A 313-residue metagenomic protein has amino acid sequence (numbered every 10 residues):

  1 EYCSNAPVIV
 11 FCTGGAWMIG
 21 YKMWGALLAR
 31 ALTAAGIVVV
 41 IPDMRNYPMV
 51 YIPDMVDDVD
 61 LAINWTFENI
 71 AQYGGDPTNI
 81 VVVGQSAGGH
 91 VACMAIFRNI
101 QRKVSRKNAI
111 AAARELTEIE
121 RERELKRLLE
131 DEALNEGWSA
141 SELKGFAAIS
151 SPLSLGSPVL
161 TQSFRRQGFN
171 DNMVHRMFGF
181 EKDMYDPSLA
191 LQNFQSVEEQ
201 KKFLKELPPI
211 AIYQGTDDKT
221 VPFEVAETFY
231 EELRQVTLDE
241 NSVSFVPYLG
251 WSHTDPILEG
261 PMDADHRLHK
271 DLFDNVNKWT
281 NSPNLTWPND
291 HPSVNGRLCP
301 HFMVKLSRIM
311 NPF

Functional and structural regions predicted by a protein language model:
N5-G14: Short beta-strand element of the alpha/beta-hydrolase
G20-A29, V40-T78, P261-D265: Catalytic nucleophile-loop/oxyanion-hole region of alpha/beta-hydrolase and closely related hydrolase-like folds
L61-T161: Primarily recognizes the serine-hydrolase "nucleophile elbow" in alpha/beta-hydrolase and SGNH/GDSL folds
S105, A109-L128, G156-Q200: Mobile cap/lid helix-loop segments that gate and shape the active-site cleft of serine hydrolases
I212-Q214, D218: Short beta-strand/loop motif that positions the catalytic acidic residue of the alpha/beta-hydrolase fold
K219-T228: Conserved alpha/beta-hydrolase "acid-adjacent" motif
W251-D265: Catalytic histidine-centered segment of alpha/beta-hydrolase-like enzymes
D263, D271-F313: Alpha/beta-hydrolase-fold serine-hydrolase catalytic core, especially in secreted/extracellular enzymes
